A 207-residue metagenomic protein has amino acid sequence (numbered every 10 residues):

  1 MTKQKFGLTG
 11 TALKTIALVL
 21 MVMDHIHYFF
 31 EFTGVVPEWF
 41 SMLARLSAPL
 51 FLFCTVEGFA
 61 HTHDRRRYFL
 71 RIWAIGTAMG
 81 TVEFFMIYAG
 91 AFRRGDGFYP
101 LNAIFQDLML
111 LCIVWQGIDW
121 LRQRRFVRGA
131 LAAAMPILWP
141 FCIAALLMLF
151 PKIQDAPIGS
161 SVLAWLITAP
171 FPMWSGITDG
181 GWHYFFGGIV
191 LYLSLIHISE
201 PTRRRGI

Functional and structural regions predicted by a protein language model:
M1-G180, F185, I189, I196: Membrane-cytosol interface segments of multi-pass membrane proteins, especially ER/Golgi lipid-handling enzymes
I196-I207: Single conserved hydrophobic/aromatic residue that forms the stacking wall/gate of nucleotide- or nucleobase-binding
